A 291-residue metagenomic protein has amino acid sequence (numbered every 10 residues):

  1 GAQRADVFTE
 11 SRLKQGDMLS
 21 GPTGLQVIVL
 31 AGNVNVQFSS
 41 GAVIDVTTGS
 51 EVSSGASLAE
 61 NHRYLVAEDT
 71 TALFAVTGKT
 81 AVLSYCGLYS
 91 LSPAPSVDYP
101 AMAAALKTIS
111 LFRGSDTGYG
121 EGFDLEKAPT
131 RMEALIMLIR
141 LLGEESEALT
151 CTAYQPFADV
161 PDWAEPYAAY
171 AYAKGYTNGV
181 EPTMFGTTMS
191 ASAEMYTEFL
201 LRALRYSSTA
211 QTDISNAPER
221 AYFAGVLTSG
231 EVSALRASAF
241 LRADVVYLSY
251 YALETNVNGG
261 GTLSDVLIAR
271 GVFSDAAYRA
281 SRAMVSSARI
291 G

Functional and structural regions predicted by a protein language model:
G1-A2: Boundary at the C-terminal end of the N-terminal hydrophobic targeting segment
E10-G21: Conserved short histidine dyad/triad with adjacent acidic residue
L19, V34-V36, I44, V52 (+1 more regions): Extracellular beta-strand scaffolds
G24, V29-A42, T48-G49, G78-K79: Glycine- and acidic-residue-biased ligand/ion/polar-headgroup-sensing regions
V46-N61: Short acidic-glycine-tyrosine-enriched beta hairpin
V66-V82: Ligand-binding loop in jelly-roll beta-barrel domains
A81-E165, K174-E194, L200-A239, A252-G291: Feature responds to low-complexity, polar/acidic, surface-exposed segments characteristic of secreted/exported proteins
